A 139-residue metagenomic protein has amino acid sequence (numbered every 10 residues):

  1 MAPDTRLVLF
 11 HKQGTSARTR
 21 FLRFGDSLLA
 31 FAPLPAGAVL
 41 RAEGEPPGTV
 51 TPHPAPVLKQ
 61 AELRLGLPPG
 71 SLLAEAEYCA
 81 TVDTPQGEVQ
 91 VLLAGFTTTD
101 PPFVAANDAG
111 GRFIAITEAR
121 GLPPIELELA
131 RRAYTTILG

Functional and structural regions predicted by a protein language model:
A2, Q13-P68: Conserved Nudix-box catalytic region and its N-terminal flanking loop in Nudix hydrolases and closely related
A2-P3, F31-E43, P101-G139: Nudix hydrolase/Nudix homology domain
R6-H11, S16-F24, V89-G95, R112-F113: Ordered hydrophobic segments in well-structured contexts
T19, S71, P102-V104: Short acidic, gly/pro-rich beta-turn/loop elements at beta-sheet edges and active-site/ligand-binding grooves
P54-L58, P85, E126-L127: A structural signal for well-ordered alpha-helical scaffolds and beta->alpha junctions
R64-C79: Helix-adjacent hinge/juxtasegments
P68, T97-T99, I137: Solvent-exposed amphipathic alpha-helical surface segments
E75-A105, A109: Active-site-adjacent beta-strand/loop module that shapes the phosphate/pyrophosphate-binding cleft
